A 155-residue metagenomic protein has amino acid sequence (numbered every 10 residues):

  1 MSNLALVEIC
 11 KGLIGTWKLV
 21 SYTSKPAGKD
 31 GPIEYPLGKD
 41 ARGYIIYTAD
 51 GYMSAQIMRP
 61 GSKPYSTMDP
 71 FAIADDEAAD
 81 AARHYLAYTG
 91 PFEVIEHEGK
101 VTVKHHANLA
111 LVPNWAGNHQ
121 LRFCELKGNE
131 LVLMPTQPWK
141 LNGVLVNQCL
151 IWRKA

Functional and structural regions predicted by a protein language model:
M1-A87, V94-A155: Lipid interaction determinants
